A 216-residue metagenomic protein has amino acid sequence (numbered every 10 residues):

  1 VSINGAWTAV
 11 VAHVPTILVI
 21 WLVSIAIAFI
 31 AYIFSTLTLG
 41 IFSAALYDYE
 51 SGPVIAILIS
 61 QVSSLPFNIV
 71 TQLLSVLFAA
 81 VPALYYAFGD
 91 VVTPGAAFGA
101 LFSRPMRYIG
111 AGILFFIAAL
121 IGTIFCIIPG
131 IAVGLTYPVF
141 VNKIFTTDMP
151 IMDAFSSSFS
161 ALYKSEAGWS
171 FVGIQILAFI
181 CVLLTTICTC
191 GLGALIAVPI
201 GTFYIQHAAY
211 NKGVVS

Functional and structural regions predicted by a protein language model:
V1-F88, R107, F116: Short, small/hydrophobic-residue-rich motifs at membrane-helix boundaries and re-entrant hairpins of integral membrane
S2-I30, V91-I121, T136-T185: Interfacial aromatic "cap" segments that immediately flank transmembrane helices in multipass membrane proteins
Y32-T36, A44, T123-I127, A167 (+1 more regions): Alpha-helix boundary/capping detector
L37-F42, F115, A119, P129-G130 (+2 more regions): Juxtamembrane/interface motifs at transmembrane-helix termini
G40-I41, S165-G168, Y210: Short, surface-exposed linear patches
S51, A111, C190: Short glycine-rich loop/turn motifs that provide flexible caps or phosphate-binding loops at active sites
V54-D90, A119-D153, L183-V215: Selective recognition of hydrophobic, aromatic-rich stretches within alpha-helical transmembrane segments of polytopic
